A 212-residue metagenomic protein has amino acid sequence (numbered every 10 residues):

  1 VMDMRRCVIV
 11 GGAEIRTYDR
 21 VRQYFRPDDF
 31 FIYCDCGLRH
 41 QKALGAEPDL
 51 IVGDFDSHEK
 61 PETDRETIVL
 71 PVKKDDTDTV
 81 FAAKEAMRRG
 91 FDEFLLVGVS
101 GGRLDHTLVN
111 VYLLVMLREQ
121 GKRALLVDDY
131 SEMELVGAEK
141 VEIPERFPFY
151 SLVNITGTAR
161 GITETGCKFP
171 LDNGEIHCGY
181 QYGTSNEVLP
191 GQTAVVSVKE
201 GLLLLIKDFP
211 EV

Functional and structural regions predicted by a protein language model:
M2-P61: N-terminal beta-strand-loop-alpha-helix module at the start of alpha/beta ligand-binding or catalytic domains
I15, S100-D105: Gly/Ser/Thr-rich loops at beta-strand to alpha-helix junctions that form or flank small-molecule/cofactor-binding
T67-R89: Short phosphate-binding loop-to-helix
I68, F94-V99: Short glycine-rich or small-residue beta-strand-to-loop segments that form or flank ligand, phosphate, metal/Fe-S
L104-V115: Short Gly/Thr/Asp-enriched flexible loops that form oxyanion-binding sites at enzyme active sites
M116-M133: Short, acidic/small-residue loops that bind anionic groups at enzyme active sites
S131, V136-V212: Long, charged alpha-helical interface segments
